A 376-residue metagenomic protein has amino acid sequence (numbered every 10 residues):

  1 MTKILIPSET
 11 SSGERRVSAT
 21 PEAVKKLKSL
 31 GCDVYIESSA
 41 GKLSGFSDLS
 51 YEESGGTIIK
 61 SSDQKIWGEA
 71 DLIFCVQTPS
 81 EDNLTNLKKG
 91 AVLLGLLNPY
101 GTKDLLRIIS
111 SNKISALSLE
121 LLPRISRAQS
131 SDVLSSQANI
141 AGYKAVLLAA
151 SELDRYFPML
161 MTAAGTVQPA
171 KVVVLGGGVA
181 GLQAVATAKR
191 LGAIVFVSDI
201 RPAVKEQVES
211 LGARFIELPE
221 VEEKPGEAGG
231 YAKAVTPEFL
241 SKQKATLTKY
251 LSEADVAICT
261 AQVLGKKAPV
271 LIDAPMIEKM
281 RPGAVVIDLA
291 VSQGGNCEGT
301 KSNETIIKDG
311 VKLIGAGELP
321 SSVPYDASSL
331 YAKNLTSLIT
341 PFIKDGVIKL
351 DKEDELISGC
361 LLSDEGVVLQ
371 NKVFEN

Functional and structural regions predicted by a protein language model:
T2, E120, S126-A163, V291 (+1 more regions): Adenosine-phosphate binding glycine-rich loop
T2-I108, N112: An N-terminal-biased, well-structured beta-alpha scaffold segment characteristic of Rossmann-like dinucleotide-binding
T2-K3, E9, E81-K171: Glycine/serine-rich phosphate-binding loop and adjoining beta1-alpha1 elements at the start of nucleotide-handling
P7-F46, P158-Y250: Glycine-rich phosphate/diphosphate-binding loop of Rossmann-like nucleotide-binding domains
V24, D48, L84, L106 (+4 more regions): Generic hydrophobic/aromatic pocket-lining and core-packing "Φ" positions
G56-W67, T78-P79, P225-A257, A261-A274 (+2 more regions): A structured beta-alpha segment of the ubiquitous adenosine-cofactor-binding alpha/beta core
Y100-S126, K266-L319: Rossmann-fold NAD(P)-binding glycine/threonine-rich loop
